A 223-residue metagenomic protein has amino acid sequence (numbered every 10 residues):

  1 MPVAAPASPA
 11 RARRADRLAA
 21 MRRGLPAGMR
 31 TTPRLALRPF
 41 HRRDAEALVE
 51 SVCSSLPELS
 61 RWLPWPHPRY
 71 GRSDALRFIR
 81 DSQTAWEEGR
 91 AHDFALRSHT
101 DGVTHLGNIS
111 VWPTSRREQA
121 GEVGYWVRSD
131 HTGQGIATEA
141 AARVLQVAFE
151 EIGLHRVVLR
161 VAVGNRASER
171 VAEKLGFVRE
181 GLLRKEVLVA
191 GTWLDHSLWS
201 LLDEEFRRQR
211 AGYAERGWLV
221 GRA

Functional and structural regions predicted by a protein language model:
M1-A47, S51-E58, D93-A223: Acyl-donor (CoA/ACP) binding surface of acyl/acetyltransferases
S60-D81: Conserved GNAT-fold acetyl-CoA-binding loop/helix
W62-W65, W86, W126, W193: Tryptophan-centered motif/residue detector
Y70-G71, W86, F206, W218: A short hydrophobic/aromatic micro-motif that marks alpha-helical segments and, especially, helix-coil
D81-A85, V147: A generic secondary-structure signal
T84-G89, F177: Short loop/turn motifs at secondary-structure junctions and domain boundaries
